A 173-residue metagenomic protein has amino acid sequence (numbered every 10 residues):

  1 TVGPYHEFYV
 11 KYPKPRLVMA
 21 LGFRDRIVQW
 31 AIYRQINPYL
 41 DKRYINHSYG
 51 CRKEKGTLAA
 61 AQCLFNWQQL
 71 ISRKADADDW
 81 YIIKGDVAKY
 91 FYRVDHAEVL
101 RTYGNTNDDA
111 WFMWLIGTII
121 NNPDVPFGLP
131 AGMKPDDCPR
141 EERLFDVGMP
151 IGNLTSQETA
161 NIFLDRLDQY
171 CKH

Functional and structural regions predicted by a protein language model:
T1-P4: Amphipathic alpha-helical blocks
H6-L17: Short amphipathic alpha-helical segments and their helix-coil junctions
Y9-K11, D41-Y44, Y81, R140-R143: Short acidic (Asp/Glu) and glycine-rich catalytic loops that position anionic groups and cofactors
V10, Y49, M149: Short clusters of hydrophobic/aromatic residues that line enzyme substrate/ligand-binding pockets
P15-I45, L144-K172: Conserved pre-motif C helix in the palm subdomain of viral-like polymerases
G22-Q29, E54-A61, K89-R93, T106 (+2 more regions): Generic detection of long, well-ordered alpha-helical segments
Y33-D95: Active-site-proximal segment of RNA-dependent polymerases
W67, K74-H173: Conserved polymerase palm-domain catalytic core
